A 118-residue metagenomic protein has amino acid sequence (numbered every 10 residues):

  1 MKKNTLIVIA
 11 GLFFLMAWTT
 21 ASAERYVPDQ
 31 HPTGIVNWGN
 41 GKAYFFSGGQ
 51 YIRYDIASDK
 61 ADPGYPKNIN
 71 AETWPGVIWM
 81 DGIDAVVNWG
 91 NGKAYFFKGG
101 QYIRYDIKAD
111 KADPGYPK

Functional and structural regions predicted by a protein language model:
M1-V8: Bacterial N-terminal signal peptides that target proteins for export
V8-A17: Bacterial N-terminal signal peptides
M16-E24: Bacterial Sec-dependent N-terminal signal peptides
A23-K118: Disulfide-stabilized extracellular ectodomains of secreted/luminal proteins, especially beta-rich
